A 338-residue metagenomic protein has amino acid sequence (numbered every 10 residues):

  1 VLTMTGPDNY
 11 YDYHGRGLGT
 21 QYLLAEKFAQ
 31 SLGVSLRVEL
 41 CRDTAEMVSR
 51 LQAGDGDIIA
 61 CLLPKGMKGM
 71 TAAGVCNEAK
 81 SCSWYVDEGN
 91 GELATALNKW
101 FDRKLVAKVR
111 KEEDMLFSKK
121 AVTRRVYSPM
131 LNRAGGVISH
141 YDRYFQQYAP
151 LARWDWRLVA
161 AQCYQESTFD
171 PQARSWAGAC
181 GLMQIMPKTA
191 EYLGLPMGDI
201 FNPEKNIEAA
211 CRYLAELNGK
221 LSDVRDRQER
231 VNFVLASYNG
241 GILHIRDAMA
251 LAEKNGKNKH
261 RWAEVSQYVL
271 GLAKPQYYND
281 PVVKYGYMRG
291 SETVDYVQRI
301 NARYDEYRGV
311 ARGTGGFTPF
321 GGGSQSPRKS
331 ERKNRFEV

Functional and structural regions predicted by a protein language model:
V1-L62, L97, F145: Extracytoplasmic small-molecule ligand-binding "clamshell" domains of the periplasmic binding protein/Venus flytrap
T3-P7, P64-N98, R125-P129, V269-Q276: Periplasmic-binding protein-like
G19-S31, S81-T123, G135-S139, V294-V297 (+1 more regions): Extended ligand-binding regions for polar small-molecule ligands
A45-A72, R246-D247, L251-K259: A ligand-binding cleft/hinge motif common to bilobed small-molecule-binding domains
Y85-V86, N232-E306: Catalytic and substrate-binding regions of cell-wall glycan-acting enzymes that process beta-1,4-linked
K120-F169, E204-I207, L221-R225, G313: Export/targeting segments at the very N-terminus of extracytoplasmic proteins
Q172-G198, N206-E216, I300: Substrate-binding/active-site groove segments that recognize and process beta-1,4-linked N-acetyl-hexosamine
E292-V338: Low-complexity, Gly/Ser/Thr/Pro-rich intrinsically disordered linker/tail segments
